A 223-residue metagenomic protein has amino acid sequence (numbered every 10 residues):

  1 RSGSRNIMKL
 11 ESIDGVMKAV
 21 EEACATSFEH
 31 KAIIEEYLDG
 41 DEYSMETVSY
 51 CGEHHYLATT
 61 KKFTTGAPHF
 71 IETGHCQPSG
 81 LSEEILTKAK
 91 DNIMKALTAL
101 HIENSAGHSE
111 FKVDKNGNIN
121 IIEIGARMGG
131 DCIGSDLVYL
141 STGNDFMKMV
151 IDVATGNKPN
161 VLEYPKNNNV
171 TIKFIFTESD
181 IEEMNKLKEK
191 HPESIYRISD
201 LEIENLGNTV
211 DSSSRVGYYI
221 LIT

Functional and structural regions predicted by a protein language model:
R1, H69-F70, G130, V210-R215: Short, flexible turn/loop "capping" segments at secondary-structure junctions
R1, Y37-G40, H101-N104, N167 (+1 more regions): A short catalytic or substrate-binding loop motif that flags glycine-/basic-rich loops and adjacent residues that bind
N6-I119: Internal nucleotide-binding/catalytic subdomain
M8, E36, Y139, V216-I222: Short, well-ordered beta-strand elements within core beta-sheets of diverse protein domains
G66-F70, D131-S135, Y196: A short, polar/proline- and glycine-enriched secondary-structure boundary/capping micro-motif
K88-S109, K115, G125-S179: Active-site "cap" helix and flanking loop/linker of ATP-utilizing ligase/carboxylase catalytic domains
I121-E123: Pre-DFG segment of protein kinase catalytic domains
M149-T223: Peripheral (often C-terminal) accessory segments that flank ATP-dependent C-N-forming ligase machineries
